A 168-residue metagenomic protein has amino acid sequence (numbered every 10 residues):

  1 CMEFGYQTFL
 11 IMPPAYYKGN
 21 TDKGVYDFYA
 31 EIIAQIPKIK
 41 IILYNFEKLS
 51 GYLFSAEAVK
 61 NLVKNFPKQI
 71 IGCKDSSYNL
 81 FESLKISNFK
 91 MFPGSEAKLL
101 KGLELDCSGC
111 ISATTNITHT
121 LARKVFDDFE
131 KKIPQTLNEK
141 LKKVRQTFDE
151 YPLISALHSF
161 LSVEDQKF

Functional and structural regions predicted by a protein language model:
C1-Q7: Conserved N-terminal beta1-alpha1 strand-loop-helix module at the mouth
T8-P14, I39-F46: Short beta-strands and strand-loop turn motifs
L10-G24: Glycine-rich, proline-tolerant flexible connector loops at the mouths of alpha/beta enzymes
T21, A58, H158: Solvent-exposed, flexible loop/coil residues
G24-Y29, A156: Short, solvent-exposed amphipathic alpha-helices that sit in or adjacent to ligand/effector-binding or catalytic
E31-I39, F46-P152: Catalytic alpha/beta core domains of metabolic enzymes, predominantly
P152-F168: C-terminal extensions of enzymes
